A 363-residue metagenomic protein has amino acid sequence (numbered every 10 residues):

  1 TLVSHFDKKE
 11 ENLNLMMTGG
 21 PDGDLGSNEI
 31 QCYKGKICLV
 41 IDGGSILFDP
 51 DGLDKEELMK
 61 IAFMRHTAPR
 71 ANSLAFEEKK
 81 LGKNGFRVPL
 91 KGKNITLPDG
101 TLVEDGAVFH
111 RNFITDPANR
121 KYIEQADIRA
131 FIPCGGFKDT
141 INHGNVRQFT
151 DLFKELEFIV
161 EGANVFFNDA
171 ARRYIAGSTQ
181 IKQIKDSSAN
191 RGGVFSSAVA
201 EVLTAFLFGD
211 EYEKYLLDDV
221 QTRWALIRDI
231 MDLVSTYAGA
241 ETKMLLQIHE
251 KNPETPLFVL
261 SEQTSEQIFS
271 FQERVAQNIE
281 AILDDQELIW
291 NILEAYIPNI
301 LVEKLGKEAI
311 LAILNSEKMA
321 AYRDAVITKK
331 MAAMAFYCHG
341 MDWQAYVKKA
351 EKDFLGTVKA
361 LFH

Functional and structural regions predicted by a protein language model:
L2-I30: Glycine-rich adenosine-cofactor-binding loop
S4-L13, K36, G44-F48, D54-D139 (+2 more regions): Ligand/cofactor-recognition surfaces for anionic moieties
G19, D24, I41, F48-P50 (+1 more regions): Long, low-complexity N-terminal extensions
N28-V40: Long, internal scaffold/assembly segments composed of regular secondary structure
